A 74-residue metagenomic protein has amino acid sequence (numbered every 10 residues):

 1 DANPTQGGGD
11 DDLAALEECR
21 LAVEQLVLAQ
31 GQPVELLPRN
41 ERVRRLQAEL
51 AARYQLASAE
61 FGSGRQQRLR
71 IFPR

Functional and structural regions predicted by a protein language model:
D1-R74: Intrinsic disorder
